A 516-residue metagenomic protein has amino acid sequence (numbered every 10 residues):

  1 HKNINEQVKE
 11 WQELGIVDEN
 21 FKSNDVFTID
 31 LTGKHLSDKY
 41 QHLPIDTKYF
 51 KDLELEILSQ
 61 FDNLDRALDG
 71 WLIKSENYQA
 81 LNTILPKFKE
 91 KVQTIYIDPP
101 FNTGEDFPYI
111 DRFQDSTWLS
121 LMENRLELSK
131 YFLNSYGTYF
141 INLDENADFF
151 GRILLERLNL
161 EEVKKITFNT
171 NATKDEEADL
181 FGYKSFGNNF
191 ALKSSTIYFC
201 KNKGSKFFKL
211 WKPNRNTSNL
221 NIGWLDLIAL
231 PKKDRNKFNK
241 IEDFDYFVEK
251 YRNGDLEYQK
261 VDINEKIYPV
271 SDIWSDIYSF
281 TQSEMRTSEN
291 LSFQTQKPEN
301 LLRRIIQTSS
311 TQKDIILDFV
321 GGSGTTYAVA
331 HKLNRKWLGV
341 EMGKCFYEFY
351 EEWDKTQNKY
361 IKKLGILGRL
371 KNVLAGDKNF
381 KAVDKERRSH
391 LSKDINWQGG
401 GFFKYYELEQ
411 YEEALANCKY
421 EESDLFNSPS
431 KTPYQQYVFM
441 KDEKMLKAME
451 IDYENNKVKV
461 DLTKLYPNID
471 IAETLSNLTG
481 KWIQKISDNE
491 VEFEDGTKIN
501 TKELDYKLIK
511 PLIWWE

Functional and structural regions predicted by a protein language model:
H1-L53, L64, D69, L85-Q93 (+7 more regions): Accessory, often C-terminal, charged low-complexity segments
L55-L72, R286: Conserved P-loop NTPase mechanochemical-coupling segment
I73, F140, F319, G339-E341: Conserved SAM-binding loop
K87-E105, I316-A330: Conserved proline-anchored active-site loop of SAM-dependent methyltransferases that bridges a beta-strand
Q93, P100-L121, R125, Y136 (+1 more regions): Mobile active-site "lid"/loop adjacent to the S-adenosyl-L-methionine
G137-T138, I315: Short glycine-centered segments of the SAM/dcSAM-binding site in methyltransferase folds
S288-L301: Conserved SAM-binding loop and adjacent beta-strand
